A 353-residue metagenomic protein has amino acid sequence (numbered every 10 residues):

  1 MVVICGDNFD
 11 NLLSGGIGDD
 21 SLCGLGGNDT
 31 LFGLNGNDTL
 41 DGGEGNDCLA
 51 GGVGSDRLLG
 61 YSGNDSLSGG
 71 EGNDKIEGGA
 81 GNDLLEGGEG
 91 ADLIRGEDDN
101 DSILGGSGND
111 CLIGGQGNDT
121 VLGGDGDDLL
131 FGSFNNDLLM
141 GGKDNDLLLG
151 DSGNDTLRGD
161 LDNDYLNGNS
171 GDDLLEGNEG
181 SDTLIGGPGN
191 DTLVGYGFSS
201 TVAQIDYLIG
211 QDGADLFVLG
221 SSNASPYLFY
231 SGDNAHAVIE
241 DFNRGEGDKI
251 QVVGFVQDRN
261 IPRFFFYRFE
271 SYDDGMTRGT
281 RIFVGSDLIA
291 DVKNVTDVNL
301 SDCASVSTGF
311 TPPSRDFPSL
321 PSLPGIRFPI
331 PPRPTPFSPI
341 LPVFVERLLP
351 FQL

Functional and structural regions predicted by a protein language model:
M1-V2, V256-L353: Low-complexity acidic/polar repeat-biased segments
I4-G6: Disulfide-bonded cysteine-rich modules in secreted/extracellular proteins, activating on the conserved Cys frameworks
D10, S14, D19-Q251, F255-R259: Acidic, glycine-rich calcium-binding repeat modules characteristic of RTX/beta-roll and related beta-solenoid repeat
